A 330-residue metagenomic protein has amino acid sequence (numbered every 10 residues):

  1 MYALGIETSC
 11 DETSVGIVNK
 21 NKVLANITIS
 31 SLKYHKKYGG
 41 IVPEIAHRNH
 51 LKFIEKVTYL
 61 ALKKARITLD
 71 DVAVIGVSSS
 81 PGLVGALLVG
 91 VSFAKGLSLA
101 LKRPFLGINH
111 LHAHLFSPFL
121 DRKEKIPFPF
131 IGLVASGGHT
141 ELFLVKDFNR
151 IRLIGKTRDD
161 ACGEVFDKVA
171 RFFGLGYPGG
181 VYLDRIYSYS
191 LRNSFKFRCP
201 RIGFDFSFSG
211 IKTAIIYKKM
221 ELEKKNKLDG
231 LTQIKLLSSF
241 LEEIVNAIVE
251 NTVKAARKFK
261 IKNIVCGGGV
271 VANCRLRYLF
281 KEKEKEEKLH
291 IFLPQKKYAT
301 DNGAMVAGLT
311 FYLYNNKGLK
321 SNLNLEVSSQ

Functional and structural regions predicted by a protein language model:
Y2-P81, H110, H114: N-terminal beta-alpha supersecondary unit
E12-V18, G132-V134, T140-L144: Short beta-strand scaffold segments in enzyme catalytic cores
L69-S79, F259-V271, F292-Q295: Short glycine-rich phosphate-binding loop at a beta-alpha junction
G107-I108, N263-I264, K281-M305: Conserved phosphate-binding/catalytic loops in two-lobed NTP-binding clefts
I108-F130, L309: Conserved phosphate-binding catalytic cores of ATP/NTP-utilizing and phosphoryl-transfer enzymes
H114-F116, P294-Q330: Glycine-rich phosphate-binding/hydrolytic loop that grips phosphoryl groups
D147-Y189, T213, Y217-M220: Glycine-rich phosphate-binding loop plus the immediately following alpha-helix
D184-I264, N273-E282, E286-E287, F311-K317: A contiguous, well-structured pocket-lining segment that forms one wall/lid of small-molecule binding clefts in soluble
